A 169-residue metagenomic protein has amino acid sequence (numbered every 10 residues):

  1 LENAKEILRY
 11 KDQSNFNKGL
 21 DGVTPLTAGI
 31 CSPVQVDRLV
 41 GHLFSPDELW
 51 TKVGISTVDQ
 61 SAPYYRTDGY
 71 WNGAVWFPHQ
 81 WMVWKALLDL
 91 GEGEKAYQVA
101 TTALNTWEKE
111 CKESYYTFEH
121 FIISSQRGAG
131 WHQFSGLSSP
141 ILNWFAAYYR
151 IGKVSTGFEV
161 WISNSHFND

Functional and structural regions predicted by a protein language model:
L1-D47, P63, G69-H166: C-terminal capping/lid segments that line or modulate ligand- or cofactor-binding pockets
W50: FAD-site-proximal beta/loop scaffold in flavoenzymes
V53-P63: Flexible internal linker/loop segments at domain or repeat junctions
